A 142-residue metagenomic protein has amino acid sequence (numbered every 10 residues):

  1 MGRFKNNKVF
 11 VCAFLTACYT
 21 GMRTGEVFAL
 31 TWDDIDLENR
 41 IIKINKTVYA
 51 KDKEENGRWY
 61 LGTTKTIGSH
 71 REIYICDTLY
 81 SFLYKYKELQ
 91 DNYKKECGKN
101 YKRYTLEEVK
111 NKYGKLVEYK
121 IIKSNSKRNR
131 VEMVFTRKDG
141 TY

Functional and structural regions predicted by a protein language model:
M1-T24, F28-L30, E38, G68-H70 (+2 more regions): Basic, Lys/Arg- and aromatic-enriched nucleic-acid-binding interface segment
N39-K43, D52-K53, L61-K87, K102-V117 (+1 more regions): C-terminal catalytic core of Y-nucleophile DNA break-rejoin enzymes
V48-L61, I122: Short, flexible, mixed-charge acidic loops at enzyme active sites
L89-K99: Cytochrome P450 catalytic domain signature, combining two hallmark sequence patches
